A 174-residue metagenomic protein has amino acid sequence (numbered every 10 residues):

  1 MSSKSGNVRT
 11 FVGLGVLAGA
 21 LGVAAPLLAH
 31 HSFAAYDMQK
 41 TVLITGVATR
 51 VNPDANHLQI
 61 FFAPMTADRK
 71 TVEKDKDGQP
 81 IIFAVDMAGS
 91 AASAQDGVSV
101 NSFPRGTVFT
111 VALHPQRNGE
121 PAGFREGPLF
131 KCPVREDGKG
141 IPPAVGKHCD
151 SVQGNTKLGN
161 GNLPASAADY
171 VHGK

Functional and structural regions predicted by a protein language model:
S2-V16: Bacterial N-terminal signal peptides that target proteins for export
L27-V42: Short boundary/loop segments of OB/S1/cold-shock single-stranded nucleic-acid-binding domains
G46-A48, V108: Conserved hydrophobic positions within beta-strands
D54-D68: Short aromatic-glycine-enriched beta-strand elements
G78-S99: Beta-strand/loop nucleic-acid-binding surfaces
A94-V111: Short nucleic-acid-contacting surface segments enriched for D/E, G, S/T with interspersed K/R
V108, A112-K174: Netrin-like (NTR/C345C) domain of secreted extracellular proteins
